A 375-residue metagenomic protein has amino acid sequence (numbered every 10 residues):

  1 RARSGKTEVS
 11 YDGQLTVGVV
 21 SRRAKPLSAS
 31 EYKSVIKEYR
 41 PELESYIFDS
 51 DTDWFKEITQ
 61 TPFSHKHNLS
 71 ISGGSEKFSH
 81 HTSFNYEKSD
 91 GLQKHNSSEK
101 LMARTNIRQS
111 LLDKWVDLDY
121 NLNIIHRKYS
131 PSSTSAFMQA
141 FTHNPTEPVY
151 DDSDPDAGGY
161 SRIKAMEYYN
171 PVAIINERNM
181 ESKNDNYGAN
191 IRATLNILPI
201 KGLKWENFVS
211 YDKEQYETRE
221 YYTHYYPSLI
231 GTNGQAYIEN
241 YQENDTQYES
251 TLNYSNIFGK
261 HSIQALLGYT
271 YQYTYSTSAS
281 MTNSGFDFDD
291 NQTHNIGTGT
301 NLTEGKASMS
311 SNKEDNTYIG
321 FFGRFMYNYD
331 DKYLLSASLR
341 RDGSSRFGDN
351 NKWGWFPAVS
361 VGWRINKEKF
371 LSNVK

Functional and structural regions predicted by a protein language model:
A2-H95, K114, S132-S135, I174-E181 (+2 more regions): Residues embedded in well-ordered regular secondary structure
G5-V9, H67, E76-H80, K114-L118 (+5 more regions): Outer-envelope beta-barrel architecture signal
Y11, L69-G73, T105-Q109, A189-L195 (+4 more regions): Residues on the lipid-exposed face of transmembrane beta-strands in outer-membrane beta-barrel proteins
L15-V19, S75-K77, Y86-D90, I124-K128 (+5 more regions): Transmembrane beta-strands of outer-membrane beta-barrel pores
A24, L92-R104, W115-I125, P131-Q139 (+3 more regions): Small-side-chain secondary-structure face that scaffolds active or pore-lining regions
L27-S50, F137-A173, Y222-A236, T277-S308: Surface-exposed loop/turn segments flanking beta-strands in extracellular/periplasmic regions
D49-F55, E87-D90, Y169-R178, I230-Y237 (+4 more regions): Extracytoplasmic loops and strand-loop junctions of Gram-negative outer membrane beta-barrel proteins
G74-S75, L111-D113, L195-P199, N256-G259 (+2 more regions): Outer-membrane beta-barrel strand-turn architecture
